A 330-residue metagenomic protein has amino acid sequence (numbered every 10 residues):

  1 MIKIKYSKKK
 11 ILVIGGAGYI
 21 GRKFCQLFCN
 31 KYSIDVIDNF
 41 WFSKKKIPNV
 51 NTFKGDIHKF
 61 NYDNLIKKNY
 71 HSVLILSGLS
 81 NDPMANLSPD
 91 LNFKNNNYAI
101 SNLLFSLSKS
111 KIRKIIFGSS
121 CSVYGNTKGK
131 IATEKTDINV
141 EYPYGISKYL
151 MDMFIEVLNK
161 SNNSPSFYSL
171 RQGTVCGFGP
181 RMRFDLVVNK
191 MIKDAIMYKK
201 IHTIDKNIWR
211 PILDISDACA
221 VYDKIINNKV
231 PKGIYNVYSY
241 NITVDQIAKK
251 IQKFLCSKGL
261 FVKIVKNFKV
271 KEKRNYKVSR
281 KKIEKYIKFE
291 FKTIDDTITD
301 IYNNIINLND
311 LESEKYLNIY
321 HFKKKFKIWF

Functional and structural regions predicted by a protein language model:
L12-C29: N-terminal Rossmann NAD(P)H-binding glycine-rich loop of SDR-like oxidoreductase domains
I14, I37, V73-S77, I115-C121 (+2 more regions): SDR active-site strand-loop-helix element
N49-K59: Rossmann-fold cofactor-recognition segment
I57, N61-N95: NAD(P)H-binding glycine-rich loop region in Rossmannoid oxidoreductase-like domains and their noncatalytic homologs
N102-P143: Conserved Rossmann-fold NAD(P)-dependent oxidoreductase catalytic core, especially the SDR/UDP-sugar
S147-L150: Active-site helix of classical SDR
M153-R210, I215-A220, I251: NAD(P)-dependent short-chain dehydrogenase/reductase
Y198-K199, T203-F330: C-terminal substrate-binding subdomain of Rossmann-fold SDR/epimerase-dehydratase oxidoreductases
